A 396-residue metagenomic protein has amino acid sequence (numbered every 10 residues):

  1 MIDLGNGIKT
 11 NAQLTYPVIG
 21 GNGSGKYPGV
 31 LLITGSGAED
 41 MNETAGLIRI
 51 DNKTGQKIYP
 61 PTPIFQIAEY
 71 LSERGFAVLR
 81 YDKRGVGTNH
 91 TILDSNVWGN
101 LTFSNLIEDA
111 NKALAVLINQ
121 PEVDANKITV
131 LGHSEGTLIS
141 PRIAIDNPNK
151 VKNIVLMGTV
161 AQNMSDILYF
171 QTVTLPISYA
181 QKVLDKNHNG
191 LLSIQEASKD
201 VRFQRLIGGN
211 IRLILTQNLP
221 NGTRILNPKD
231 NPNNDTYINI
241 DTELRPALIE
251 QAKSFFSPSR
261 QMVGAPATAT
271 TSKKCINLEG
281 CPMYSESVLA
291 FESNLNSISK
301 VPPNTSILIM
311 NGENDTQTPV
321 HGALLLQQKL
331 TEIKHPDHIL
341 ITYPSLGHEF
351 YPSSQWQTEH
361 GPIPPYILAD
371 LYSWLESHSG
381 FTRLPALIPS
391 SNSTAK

Functional and structural regions predicted by a protein language model:
M1-G25: N-terminal cap/lid segment of alpha/beta-hydrolase-fold proteins
G21-Y70: Short, surface-exposed "cap/lid" segments of acyl-processing enzymes
W98-Q120: Alpha/beta-hydrolase active-site loop
V116-T174: Primarily recognizes the serine-hydrolase "nucleophile elbow" in alpha/beta-hydrolase and SGNH/GDSL folds
M157-K300: Accessory cap/linker subdomain of secreted extracellular hydrolases
I309-N311, D315: Short beta-strand/loop motif that positions the catalytic acidic residue of the alpha/beta-hydrolase fold
T316-G322: Conserved alpha/beta-hydrolase "acid-adjacent" motif
L346-F350, S354-K396: Catalytic active-site module of serine/aspartate enzymes centered on a nucleophile-bearing elbow/loop
